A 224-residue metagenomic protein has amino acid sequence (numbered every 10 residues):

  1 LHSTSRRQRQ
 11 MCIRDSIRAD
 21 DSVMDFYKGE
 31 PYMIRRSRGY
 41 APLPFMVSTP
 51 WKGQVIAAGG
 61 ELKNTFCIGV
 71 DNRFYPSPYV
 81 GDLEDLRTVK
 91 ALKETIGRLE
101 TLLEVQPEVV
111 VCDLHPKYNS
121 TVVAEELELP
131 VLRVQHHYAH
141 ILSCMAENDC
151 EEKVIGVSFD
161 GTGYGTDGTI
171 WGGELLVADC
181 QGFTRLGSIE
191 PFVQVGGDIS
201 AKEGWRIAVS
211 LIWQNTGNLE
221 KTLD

Functional and structural regions predicted by a protein language model:
H2-R9, I13: Single conserved hydrophobic/aromatic residue that forms the stacking wall/gate of nucleotide- or nucleobase-binding
Q10, P42-V55, R133-G156: Conserved phosphate-binding catalytic cores of ATP/NTP-utilizing and phosphoryl-transfer enzymes
M11-C12, D20, A57: Active-site loops and adjacent core secondary-structure elements that bind or stabilize anionic groups
Y32-R35, A41-P78: Active-site cores of enzymes that catalyze phosphoryl transfer or operate on phosphate-rich substrates
G69-E84, L103, S188: Gly-rich Lys/Arg/Thr-decorated short loops/hinges at beta-loop-alpha junctions or inter-strand turns that position
I96-E108, L219: Phosphate/pyrophosphate-binding loops at sites that engage ATP/ADP/AMP, CoA/4′-phosphopantetheine, polyphosphate
E104-P116, V131-L132: Short glycine-rich phosphate-binding loop at a beta-alpha junction
N148-W213: Active-site histidine-anchored catalytic micro-motif
